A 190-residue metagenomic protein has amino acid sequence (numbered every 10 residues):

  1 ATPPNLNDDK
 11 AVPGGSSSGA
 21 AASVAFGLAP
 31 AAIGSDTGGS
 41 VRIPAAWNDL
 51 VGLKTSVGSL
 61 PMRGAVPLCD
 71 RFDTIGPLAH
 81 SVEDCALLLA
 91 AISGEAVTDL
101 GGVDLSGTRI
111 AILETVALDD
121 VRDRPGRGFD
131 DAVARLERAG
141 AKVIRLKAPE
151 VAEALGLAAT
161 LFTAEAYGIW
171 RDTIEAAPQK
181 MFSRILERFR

Functional and structural regions predicted by a protein language model:
A1-L89: Short glycine/serine-rich loop segments
T37-G38, P149-V151: Conserved beta-strand edge residues that scaffold enzyme active sites
V51-A132, E150-E153, A158, A176-K180: A short helix-breaking turn/cap at a secondary-structure junction
G107-R109, L161-R190: Short helix-loop capping/hinge segments that flank enzyme active sites or metal/cofactor-binding pockets
A139: Conserved dinucleotide-binding and phosphotransfer motif residues
K142-K147: General small-molecule cofactor/ligand-binding pocket signal
